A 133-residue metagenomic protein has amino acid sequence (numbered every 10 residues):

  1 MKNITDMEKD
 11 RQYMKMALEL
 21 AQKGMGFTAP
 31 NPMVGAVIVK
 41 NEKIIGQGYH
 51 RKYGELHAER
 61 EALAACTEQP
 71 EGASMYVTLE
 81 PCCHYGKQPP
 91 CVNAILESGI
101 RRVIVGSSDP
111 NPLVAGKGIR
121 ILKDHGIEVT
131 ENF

Functional and structural regions predicted by a protein language model:
M1, L18, A29-P30, V39-K40: Non-catalytic interface/targeting segments
M1-M16, G126-V129: Short, compositionally biased leader-like segments
D6-M7, K23-F27, G48-K52, L56: Short, N-terminal intrinsically disordered low-complexity segments that are rich in Pro/Gly and polar/charged residues
K9-A29: Short, basic/aromatic recognition patches
P30-P32, A58-E59: Short N-terminal amphipathic alpha-helix/helix-capping patch enriched in small hydrophobics with frequent Ser/Thr
N31-V34, E71: Acidic, glycine-enriched active-site microenvironments
I38-F133: Zn2+-dependent cytidine deaminase-like catalytic core
